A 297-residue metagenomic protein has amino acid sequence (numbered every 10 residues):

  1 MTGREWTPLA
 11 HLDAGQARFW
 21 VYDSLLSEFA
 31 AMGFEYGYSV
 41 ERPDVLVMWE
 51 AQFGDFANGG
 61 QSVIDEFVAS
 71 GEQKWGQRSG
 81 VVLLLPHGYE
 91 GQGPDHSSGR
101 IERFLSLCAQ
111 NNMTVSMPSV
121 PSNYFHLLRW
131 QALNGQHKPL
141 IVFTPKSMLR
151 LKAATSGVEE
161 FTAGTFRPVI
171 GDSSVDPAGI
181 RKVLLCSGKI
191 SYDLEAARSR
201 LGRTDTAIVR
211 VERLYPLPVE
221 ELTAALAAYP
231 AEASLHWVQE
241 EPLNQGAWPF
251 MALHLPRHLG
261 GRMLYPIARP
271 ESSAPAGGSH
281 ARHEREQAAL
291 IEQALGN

Functional and structural regions predicted by a protein language model:
M1-D44, W49-E72, V158-V209: Non-catalytic terminal/interface segments that mediate subunit docking, oligomerization, and allosteric communication
R4, Q16-R18, R42-L46, G76-V81 (+6 more regions): Short coil/turn connectors at secondary-structure junctions
H11-G15, F125, W130-G164: Helix-enriched interaction subdomains in cytosolic or periplasmic regions, typified by TIR/SEFIR signaling/NADase cores
V21-L26, A51-N58, G91-G99, N112-S119 (+2 more regions): Alpha-helix capping and helix-loop boundary segments enriched in small/acidic/polar residues
R42, L46, V81, P86-N134: Conserved thiamine diphosphate
N58-G60, E66-Y89, S106: Catalytic or ion-translocation cores adjacent to nucleophile or general acid/base/metal-coordination motifs in diverse
Q77, Y89-S106, L149-N297: Thiamine diphosphate
V82-P86, P118, I141-P145, L185-C186 (+2 more regions): Short beta-strand segments
